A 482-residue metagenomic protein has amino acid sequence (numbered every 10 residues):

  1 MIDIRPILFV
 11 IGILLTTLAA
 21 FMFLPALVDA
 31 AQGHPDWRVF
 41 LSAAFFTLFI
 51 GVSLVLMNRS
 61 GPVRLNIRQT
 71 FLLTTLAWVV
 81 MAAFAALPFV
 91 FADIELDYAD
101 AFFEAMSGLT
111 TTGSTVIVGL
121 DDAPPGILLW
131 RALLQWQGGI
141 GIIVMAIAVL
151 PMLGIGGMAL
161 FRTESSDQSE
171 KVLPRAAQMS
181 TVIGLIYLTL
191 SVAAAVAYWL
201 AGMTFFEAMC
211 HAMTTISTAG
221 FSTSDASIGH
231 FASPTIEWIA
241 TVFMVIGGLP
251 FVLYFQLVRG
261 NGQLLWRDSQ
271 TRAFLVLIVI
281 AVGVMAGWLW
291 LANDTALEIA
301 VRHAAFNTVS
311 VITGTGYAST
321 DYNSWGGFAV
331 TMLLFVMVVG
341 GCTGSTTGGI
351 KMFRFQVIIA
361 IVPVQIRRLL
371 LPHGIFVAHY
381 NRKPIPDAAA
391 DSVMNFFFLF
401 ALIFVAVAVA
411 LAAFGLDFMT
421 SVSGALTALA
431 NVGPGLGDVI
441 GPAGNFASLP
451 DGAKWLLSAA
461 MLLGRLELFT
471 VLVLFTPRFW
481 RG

Functional and structural regions predicted by a protein language model:
M1-G482: Membrane-proximal intracellular helices of multi-pass ion channels
